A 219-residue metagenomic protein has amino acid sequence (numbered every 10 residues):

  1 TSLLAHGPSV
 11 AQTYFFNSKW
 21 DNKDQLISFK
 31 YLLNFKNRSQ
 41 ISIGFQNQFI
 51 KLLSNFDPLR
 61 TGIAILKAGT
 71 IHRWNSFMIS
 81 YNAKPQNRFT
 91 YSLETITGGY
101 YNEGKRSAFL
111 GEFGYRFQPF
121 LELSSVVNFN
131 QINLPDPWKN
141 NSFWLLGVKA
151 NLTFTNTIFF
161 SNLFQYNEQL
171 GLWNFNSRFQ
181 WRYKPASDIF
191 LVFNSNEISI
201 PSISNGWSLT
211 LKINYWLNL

Functional and structural regions predicted by a protein language model:
T1-L219: Exposed, low-structure sequence patches enriched in small/polar residues
